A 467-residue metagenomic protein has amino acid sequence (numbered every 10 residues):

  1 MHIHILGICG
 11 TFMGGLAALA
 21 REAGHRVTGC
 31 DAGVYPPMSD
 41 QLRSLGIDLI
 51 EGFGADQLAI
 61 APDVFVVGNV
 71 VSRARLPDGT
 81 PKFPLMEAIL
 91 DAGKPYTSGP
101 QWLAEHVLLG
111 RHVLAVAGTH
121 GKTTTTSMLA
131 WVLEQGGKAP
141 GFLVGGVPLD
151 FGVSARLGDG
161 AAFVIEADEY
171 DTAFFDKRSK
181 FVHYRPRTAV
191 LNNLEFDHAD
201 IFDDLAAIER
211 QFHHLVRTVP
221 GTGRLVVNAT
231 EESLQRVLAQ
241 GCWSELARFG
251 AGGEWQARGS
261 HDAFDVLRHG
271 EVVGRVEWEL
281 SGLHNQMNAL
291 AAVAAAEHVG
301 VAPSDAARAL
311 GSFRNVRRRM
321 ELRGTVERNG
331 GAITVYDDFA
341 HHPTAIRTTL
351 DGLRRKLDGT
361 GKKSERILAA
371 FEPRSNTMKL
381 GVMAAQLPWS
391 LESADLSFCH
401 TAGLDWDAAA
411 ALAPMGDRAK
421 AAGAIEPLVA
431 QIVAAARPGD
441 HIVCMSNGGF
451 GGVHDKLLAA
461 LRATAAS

Functional and structural regions predicted by a protein language model:
M1-I50, A61, D91-K94, H213 (+5 more regions): ATP-dependent carboxylate-amine ligase
L19-E22, Q57, P77-V227, S233-W243 (+1 more regions): Phosphate-binding loop of NTP-binding sites
A32-Y35, F53-A55, Q101, A229-S233 (+2 more regions): Short, polar loop motifs at secondary-structure junctions
I47-I50, V67-L85: Cofactor-cradling patches in redox/metallo enzymes
G52-N69: BRCT (BRCA1 C-terminal) domain core and associated BRCT-interaction motifs
V70-R73, G121, E169-T172, E195-D197 (+5 more regions): Short glycine-rich anion-binding loops that position phosphate/pyrophosphate groups of nucleotides and phosphorylated
R178-S179, R275-G282: A short glycine-threonine-serine/GTX helix/turn-capping micro-motif
